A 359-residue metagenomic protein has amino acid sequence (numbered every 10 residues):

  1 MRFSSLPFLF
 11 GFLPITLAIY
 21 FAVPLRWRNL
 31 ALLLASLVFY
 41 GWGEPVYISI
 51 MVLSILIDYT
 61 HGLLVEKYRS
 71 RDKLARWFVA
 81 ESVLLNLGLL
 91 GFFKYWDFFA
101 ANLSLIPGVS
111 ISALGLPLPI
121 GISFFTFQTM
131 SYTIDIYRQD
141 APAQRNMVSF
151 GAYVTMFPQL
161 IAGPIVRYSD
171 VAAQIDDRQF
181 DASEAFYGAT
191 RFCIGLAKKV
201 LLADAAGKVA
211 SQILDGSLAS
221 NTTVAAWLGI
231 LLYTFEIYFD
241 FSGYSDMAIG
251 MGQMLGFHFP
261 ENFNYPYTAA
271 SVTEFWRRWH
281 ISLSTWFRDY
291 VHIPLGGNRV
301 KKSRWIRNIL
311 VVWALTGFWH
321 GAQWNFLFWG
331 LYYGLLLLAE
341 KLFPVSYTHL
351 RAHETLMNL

Functional and structural regions predicted by a protein language model:
M1-L356: Membrane-embedded transmembrane alpha-helical bundles that form the catalytic cores of multi-pass lipid-modifying
L359: Cytosolic catalytic cores of cyclic-nucleotide second-messenger enzymes
